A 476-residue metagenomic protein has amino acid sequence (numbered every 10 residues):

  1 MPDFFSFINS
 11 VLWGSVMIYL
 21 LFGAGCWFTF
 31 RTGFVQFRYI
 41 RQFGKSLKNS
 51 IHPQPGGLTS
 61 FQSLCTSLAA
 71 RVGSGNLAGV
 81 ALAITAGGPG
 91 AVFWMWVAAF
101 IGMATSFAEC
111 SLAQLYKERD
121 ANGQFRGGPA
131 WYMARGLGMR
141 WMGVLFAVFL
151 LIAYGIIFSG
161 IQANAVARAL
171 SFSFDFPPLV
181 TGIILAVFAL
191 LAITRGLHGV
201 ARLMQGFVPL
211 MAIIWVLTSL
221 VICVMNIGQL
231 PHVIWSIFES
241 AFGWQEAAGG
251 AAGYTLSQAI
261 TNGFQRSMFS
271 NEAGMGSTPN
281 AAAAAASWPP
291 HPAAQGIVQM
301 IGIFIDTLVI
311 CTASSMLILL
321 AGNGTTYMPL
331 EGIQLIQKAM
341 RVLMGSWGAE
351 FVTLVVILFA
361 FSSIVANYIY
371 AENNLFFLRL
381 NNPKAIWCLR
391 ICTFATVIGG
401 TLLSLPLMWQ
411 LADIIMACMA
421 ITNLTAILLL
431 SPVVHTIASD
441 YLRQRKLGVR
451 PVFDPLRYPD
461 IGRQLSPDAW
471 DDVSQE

Functional and structural regions predicted by a protein language model:
M1-S74, I84-A91, G102, L428-L456 (+1 more regions): N-terminal alpha-helical transmembrane segments of multi-pass membrane transport and channel/translocase proteins
S6-Q42, T85-G123, I305-A313, A349 (+1 more regions): Extracellular loop-to-transmembrane helix junctions
M17, R31-Q36, G75-V80, P89 (+6 more regions): Transmembrane helix-loop junctions in multi-pass membrane proteins
L20-W27, R31-G44, N164-L170, F176-F238 (+1 more regions): Membrane-interface loop-to-helix entry segments
W27-T29, A98-G123, P129-I193, L354-I364: Helix-loop-helix module between adjacent transmembrane segments
T29, F107-K117, A121, L220-S236 (+4 more regions): Extracellular/periplasmic helix-exit of transmembrane alpha-helices
F34-T59, L82-V92, W96, A104-L137 (+3 more regions): Flexible loop linkers connecting adjacent transmembrane helices in multi-pass alpha-helical membrane transporters
Q54-A86, L112-A130, A134, L151 (+1 more regions): Alpha-helical membrane segments and immediately flanking helix-loop junctions that form or couple to the substrate/ion
